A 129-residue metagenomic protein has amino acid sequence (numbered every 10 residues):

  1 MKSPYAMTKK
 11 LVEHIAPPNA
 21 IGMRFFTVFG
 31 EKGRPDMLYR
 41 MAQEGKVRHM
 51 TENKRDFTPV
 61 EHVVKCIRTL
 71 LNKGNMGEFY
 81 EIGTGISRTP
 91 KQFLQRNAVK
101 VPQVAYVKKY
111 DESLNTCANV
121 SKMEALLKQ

Functional and structural regions predicted by a protein language model:
K2, R24-F26, G83: Active-site beta-alpha turn of Rossmann-fold NAD(P)-dependent dehydrogenases/reductases
S3, G33-D36, R55-E61, G85-R88 (+1 more regions): Residue-level signal for the nucleotide or nucleotide-sugar donor/cofactor binding architecture
P4, T8: Active-site helix of classical SDR
K10, H14-D56, V60-V64, T69 (+1 more regions): NAD(P)-dependent short-chain dehydrogenase/reductase
V47-R48, L70-I82: Core catalytic loop region at the nicotinamide-binding pocket of NAD(P)H-dependent oxidoreductases
E52, F79-Y80, R88-L94, V99-V120: C-terminal "lid/loop" region of Rossmann-like NAD(P)-dependent oxidoreductases
V63, I67, I82, P90-F93 (+1 more regions): Non-catalytic, hydrophobic alpha-helical segments
